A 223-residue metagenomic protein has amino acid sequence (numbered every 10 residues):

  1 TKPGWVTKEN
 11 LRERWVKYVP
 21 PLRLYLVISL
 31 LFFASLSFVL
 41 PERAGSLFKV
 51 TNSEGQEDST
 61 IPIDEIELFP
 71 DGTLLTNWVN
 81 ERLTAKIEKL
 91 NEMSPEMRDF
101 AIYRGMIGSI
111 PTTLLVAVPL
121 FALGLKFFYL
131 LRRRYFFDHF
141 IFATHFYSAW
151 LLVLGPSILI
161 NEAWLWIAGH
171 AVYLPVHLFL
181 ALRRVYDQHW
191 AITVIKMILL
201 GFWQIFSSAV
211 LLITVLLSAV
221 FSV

Functional and structural regions predicted by a protein language model:
T1-V223: Membrane-proximal intrinsically disordered regions of secretory-pathway and membrane-system proteins
